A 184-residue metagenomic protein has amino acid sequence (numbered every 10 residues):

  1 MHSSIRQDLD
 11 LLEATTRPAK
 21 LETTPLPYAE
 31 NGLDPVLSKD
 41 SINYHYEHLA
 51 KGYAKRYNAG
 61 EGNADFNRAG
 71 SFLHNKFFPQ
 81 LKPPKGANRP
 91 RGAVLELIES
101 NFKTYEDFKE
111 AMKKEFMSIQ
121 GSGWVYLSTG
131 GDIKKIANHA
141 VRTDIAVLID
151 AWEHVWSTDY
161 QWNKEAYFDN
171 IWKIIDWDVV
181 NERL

Functional and structural regions predicted by a protein language model:
D8, L12-L184: Feature for soluble, non-membrane regions of globular proteins
